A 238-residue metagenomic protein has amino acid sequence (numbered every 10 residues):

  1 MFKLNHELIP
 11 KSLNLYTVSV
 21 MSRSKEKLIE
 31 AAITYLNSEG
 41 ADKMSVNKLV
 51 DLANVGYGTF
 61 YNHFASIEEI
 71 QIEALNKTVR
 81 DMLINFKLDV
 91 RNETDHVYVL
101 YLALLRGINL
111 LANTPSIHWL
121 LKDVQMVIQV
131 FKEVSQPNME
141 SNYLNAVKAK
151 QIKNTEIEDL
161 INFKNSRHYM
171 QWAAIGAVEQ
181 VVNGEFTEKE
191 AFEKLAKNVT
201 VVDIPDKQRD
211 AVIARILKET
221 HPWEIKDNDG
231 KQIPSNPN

Functional and structural regions predicted by a protein language model:
M1-K11, K148-A149, E179, N183-N238: C-terminal peripheral helix-coil segments that are non-catalytic and often amphipathic
M1-K48, L52: Basic, helix-initiating cap at the start of DNA-binding domains
S22-E30, D42-K43, N62-K87, L105: An amphipathic alpha-helix adjacent to DNA-recognition modules
S45, I117-K122, T155-E156, L160 (+1 more regions): Short, hydrophobic secondary-structure boundary micro-motifs
A53-F64: Short hydrophobic/aromatic patch on the recognition helix
E73, K87-T114: Hydrophobic alpha-helical connector segments
K87, V127-V178: Amphipathic alpha-helical packing segments from all-alpha helical-bundle domains
L105-V130, L144, E179: Amphipathic alpha-helical segments used for helix-helix packing
